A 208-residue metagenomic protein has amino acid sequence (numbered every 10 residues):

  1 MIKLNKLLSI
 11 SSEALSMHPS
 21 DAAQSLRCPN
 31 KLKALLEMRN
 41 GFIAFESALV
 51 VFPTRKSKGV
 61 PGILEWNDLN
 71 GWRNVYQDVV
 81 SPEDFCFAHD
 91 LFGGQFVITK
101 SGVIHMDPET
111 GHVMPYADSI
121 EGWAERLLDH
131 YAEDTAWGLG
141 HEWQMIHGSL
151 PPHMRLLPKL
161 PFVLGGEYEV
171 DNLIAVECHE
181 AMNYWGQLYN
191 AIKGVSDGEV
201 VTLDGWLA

Functional and structural regions predicted by a protein language model:
M1-T99, L156-A208: A surface-exposed partner-binding patch
S12, A48-V50, H112-V113, E125-R126 (+1 more regions): Bulky hydrophobic/aromatic packing residues
S12, G59, A117, L139 (+1 more regions): Terminal, compositionally biased segments used for targeting/anchoring and flexible tails
T54-P61, E109, E125, M145-S149: Charge-rich, low-complexity amphipathic helices in intrinsically disordered tails/linkers adjacent to domains
C86, K100-M106, L139-H147: A short, terminal or domain-edge coil/loop segment
I104-H141: Compact, glycine/acidic-enriched structural inserts
L128-G165: Short aromatic loop motif centered on NTY/YTY
